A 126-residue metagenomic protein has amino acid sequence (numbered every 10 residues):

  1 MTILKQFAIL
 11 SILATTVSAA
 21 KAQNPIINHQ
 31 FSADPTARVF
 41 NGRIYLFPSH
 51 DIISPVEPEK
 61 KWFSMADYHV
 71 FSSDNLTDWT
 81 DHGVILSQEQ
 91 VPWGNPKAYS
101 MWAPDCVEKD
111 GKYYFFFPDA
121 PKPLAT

Functional and structural regions predicted by a protein language model:
M1-Q23: Bacterial Sec-dependent N-terminal signal peptides
A20-T126: Carbohydrate-active catalytic/glycan-binding domains of CAZyme proteins, especially the secreted or lumenal ectodomains
